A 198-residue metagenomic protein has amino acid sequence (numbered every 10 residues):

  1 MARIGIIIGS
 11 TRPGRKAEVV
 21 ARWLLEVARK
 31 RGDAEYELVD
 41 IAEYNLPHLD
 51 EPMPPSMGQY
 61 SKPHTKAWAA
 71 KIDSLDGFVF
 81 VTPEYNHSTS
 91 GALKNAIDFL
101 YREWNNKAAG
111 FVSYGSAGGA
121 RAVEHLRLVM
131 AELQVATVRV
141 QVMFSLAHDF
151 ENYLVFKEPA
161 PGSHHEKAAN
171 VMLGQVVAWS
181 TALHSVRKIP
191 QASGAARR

Functional and structural regions predicted by a protein language model:
M1-T82, H87-N95, F99, K157-N170 (+2 more regions): N-terminal beta1-alpha1-beta2 submodule of the flavodoxin-like/Rossmannoid cofactor-binding fold
L100, W104, M130-Q134, S180 (+1 more regions): Short, well-ordered alpha-helical segments in soluble proteins
R102-N106, L154-E158: Glycine-rich NAD(P)-binding loop of Rossmann-like domains
N105-E151, S163-A168: Short, glycine-/small-residue-rich phosphate/pyrophosphate-handling segment
